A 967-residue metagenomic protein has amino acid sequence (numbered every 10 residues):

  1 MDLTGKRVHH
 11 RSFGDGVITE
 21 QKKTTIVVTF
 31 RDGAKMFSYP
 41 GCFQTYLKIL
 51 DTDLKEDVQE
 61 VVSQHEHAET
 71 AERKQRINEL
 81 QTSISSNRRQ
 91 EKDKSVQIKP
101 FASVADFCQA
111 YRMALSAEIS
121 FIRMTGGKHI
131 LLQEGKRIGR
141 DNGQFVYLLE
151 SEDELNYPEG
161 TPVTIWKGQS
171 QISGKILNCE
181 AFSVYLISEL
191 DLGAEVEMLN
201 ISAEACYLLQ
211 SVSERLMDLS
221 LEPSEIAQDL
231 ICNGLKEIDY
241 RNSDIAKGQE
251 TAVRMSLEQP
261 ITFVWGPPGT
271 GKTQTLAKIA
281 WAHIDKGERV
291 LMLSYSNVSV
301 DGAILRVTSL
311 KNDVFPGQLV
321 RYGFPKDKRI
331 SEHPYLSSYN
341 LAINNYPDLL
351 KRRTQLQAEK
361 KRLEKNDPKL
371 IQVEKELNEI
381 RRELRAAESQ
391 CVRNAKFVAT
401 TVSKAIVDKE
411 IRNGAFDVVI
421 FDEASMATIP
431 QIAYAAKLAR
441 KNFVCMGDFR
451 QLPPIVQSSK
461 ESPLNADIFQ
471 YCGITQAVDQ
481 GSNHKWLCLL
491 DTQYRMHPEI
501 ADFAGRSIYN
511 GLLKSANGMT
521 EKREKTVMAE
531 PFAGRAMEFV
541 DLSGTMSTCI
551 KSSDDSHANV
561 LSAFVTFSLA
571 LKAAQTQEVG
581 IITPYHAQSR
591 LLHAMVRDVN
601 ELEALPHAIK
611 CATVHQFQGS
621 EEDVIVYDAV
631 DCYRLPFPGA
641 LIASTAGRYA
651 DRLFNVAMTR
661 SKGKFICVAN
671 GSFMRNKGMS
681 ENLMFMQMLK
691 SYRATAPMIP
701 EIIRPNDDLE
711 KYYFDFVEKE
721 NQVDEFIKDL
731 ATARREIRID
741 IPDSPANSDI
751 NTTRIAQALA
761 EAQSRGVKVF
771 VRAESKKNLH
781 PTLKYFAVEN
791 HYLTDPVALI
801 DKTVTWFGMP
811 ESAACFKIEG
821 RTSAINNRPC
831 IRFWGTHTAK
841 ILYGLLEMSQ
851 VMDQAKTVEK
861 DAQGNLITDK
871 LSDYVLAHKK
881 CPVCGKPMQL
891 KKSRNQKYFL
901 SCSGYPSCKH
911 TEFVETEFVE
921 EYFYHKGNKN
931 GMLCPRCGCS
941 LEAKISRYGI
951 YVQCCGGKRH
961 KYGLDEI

Functional and structural regions predicted by a protein language model:
D2-R7, R11-Y46, E180-F182, I187-L190: Basic/aromatic-rich interaction segments and small domains that mediate binding to polyanionic partners
R7-D15, W166-I172, V875: Short coil-to-beta-strand transition motifs
T25, D32-Y46, Q144-L148, L177 (+13 more regions): The feature marks helicase ATPase cores and/or their adjacent C-terminal helical subdomains in SF1/SF2/AAA+ helicases
G33, K48-V104, L131-Q133, R137-G143 (+5 more regions): Pre-ATPase regulatory/linker segments immediately N-terminal to the P-loop/RecA-like helicase/translocase core
D229-S337, E379-R382, S389-N510, K514: ASCE P-loop NTPase helicase motor core
A358-F397: Conserved P-loop NTPase mechanochemical-coupling segment
S403-F421, S425-D715, E725-K728, T732: Conserved helicase motor core of SF1/SF2 NTP-dependent helicases
P705-G885, L890-N895, S901-G957, Y962-I967: PLD/PLD-like phosphodiesterase catalytic module centered on the HKD motif
